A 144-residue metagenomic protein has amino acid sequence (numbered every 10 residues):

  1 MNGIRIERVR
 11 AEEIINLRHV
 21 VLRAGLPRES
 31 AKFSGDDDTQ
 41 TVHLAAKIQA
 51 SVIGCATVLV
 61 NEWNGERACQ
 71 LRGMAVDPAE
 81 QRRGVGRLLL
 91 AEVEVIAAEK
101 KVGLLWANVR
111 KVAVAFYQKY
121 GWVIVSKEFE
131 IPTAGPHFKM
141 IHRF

Functional and structural regions predicted by a protein language model:
N2-I15: A short beta-loop-alpha structural element at the N-terminal edge of CoA-dependent acyl/N-acetyltransferase catalytic
R18-Q49: Active-site rim helix/loop that mediates acceptor-substrate recognition in acyltransferases
A45, S51-N61, A68-A75: Conserved beta-strand in the GNAT
N61-R72, Q81, I131-H137: A conserved beta-turn-beta hairpin within the catalytic core of GNAT-like acetyltransferases that forms part
V76, R82-V95: Conserved acetyl-CoA-binding loop-helix of GNAT-fold acetyltransferases
L90, A97-R110: Conserved GNAT acetyl-CoA-binding A-motif
N108-K111, E130-F144: C-terminal "cap" of GNAT-fold acetyltransferases
Q118-K127: Conserved acetyl-CoA-binding loop of GNAT-fold acetyltransferases
